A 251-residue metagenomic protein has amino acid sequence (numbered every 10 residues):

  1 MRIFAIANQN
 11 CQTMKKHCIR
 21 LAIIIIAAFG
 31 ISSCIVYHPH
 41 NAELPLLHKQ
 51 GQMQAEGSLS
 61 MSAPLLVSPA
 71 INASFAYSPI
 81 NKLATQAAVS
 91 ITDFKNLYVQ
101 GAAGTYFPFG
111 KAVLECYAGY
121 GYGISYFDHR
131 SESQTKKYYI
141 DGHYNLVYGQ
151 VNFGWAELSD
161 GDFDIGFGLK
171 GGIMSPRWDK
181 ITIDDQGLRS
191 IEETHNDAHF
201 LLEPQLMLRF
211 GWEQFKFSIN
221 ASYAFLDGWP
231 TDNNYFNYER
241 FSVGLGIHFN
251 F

Functional and structural regions predicted by a protein language model:
M1-C34: Sec-dependent bacterial lipoprotein signal peptides
N8-C11, K16, M53, V99 (+1 more regions): Intrinsically disordered, low-complexity regions enriched in polar/acidic and amide residues
G30, A55-G57, G104, G119 (+3 more regions): Small side chains
S33, K49-G51, N81, F109-A112 (+3 more regions): Short coil turns and loop connectors of transmembrane beta-barrels in diderm outer membranes and organellar homologs
S33-E56: Outer-membrane beta-barrel biogenesis signature
G51-L65, P69-A73, S78-F94, V99-G101 (+3 more regions): Transmembrane beta-strand segments that form the barrel wall of outer-membrane beta-barrel proteins
T92, G121-I124, G172-S175: Short, catalytically relevant binding-site loops at active-site mouths
F127-F251: Outer-membrane beta-barrel transmembrane domain signature
